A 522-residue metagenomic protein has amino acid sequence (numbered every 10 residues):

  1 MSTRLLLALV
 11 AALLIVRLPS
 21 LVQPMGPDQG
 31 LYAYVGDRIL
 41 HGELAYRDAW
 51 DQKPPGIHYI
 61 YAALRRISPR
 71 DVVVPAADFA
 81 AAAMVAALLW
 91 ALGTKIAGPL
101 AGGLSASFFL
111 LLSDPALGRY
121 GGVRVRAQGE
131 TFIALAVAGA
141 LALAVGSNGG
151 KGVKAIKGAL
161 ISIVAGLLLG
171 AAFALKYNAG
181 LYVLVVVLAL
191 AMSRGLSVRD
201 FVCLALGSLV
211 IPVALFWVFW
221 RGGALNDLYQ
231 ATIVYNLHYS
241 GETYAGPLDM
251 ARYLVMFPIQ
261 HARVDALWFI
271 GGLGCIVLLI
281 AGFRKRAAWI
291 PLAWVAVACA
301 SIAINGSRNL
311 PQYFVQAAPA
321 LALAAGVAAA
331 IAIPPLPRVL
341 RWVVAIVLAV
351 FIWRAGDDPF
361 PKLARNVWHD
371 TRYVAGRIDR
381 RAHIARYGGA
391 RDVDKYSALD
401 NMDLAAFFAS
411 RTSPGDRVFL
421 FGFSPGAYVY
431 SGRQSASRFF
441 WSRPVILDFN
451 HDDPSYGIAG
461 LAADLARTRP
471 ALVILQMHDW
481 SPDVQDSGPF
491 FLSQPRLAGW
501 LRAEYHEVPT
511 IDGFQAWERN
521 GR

Functional and structural regions predicted by a protein language model:
S2-R4, L89-D114, A134-L135: Transmembrane-helix signature of polytopic, membrane-embedded enzymes that assemble or transfer cell-envelope glycans
L5-A12, L196-W220, G274, R341-I352: Hydrophobic alpha-helical membrane-interfacial segments at the cytosolic entry of transmembrane helices
K53, Y177-A179, L188, G222 (+1 more regions): Extracytoplasmic
F132-G150, L160-L169, L321-A324: Specific aromatic-rich, kink-prone transmembrane helix
L160-Y177, V183-L190, L209-V210, A296-I304: Membrane-interface alpha helices of multi-pass inner-membrane proteins
L181, A300, G306-W342, I346: Hydrophobic/aromatic-rich transmembrane helices and adjacent perimembrane loops
Y182-L209, C275-R286, L323, A329-R338: Perimembrane helix-loop-helix junctions
H261-L292, A296-A298, A325-A328: Hydrophobic, aromatic-rich transmembrane alpha-helices and their immediate juxtamembrane boundary segments
